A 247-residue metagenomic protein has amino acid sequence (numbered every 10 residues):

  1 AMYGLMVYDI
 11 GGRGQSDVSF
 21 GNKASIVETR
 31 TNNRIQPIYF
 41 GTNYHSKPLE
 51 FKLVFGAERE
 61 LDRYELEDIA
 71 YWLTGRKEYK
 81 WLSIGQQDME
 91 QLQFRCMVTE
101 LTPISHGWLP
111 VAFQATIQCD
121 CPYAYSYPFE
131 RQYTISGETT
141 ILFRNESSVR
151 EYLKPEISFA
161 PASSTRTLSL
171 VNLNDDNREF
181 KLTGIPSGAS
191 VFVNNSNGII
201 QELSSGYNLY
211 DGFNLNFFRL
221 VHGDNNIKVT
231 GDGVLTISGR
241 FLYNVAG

Functional and structural regions predicted by a protein language model:
A1-L5, Q86, N195-N197, S205-G206: Residue-level detection of beta-strand-connecting loop/turn positions
A1-S46, Q91-P103: Solvent-exposed edge beta-strands and adjacent loop segments that serve as assembly or binding interfaces
R30, R34-L61, L109-Y123, N225: Oligomerization/assembly interface segments of phage tail-like spikes and tubes
Y44-P48, Q91, P110-A112, P128 (+1 more regions): A general secondary-structure signal for short beta-strands and their flanking turns/coil in non-transmembrane regions
H45-Q87: Long, hydrophobic/aromatic-enriched structural stretches that serve as scaffold segments
R59-L61, I104, Y123-Y125, S163-T165: Residue-level signal for secondary-structure boundary sites
Y79-Y123: Short beta-strand and beta-hairpin "edge-sheet" elements
Y125-G247: Intrinsically disordered, low-complexity segments enriched in serine, threonine, and glycine
